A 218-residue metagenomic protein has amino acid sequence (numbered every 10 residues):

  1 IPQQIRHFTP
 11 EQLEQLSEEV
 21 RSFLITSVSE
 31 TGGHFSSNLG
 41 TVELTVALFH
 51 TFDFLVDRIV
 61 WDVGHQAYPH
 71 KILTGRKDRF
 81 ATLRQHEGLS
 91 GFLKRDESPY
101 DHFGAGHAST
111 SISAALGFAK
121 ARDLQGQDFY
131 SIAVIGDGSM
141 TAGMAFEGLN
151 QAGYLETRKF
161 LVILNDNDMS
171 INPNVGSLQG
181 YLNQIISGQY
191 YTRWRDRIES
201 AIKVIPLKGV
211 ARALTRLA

Functional and structural regions predicted by a protein language model:
I1, S22-S27, L89-H102, S131 (+1 more regions): Gly-rich Lys/Arg/Thr-decorated short loops/hinges at beta-loop-alpha junctions or inter-strand turns that position
I1-S27: Cofactor-/ligand-binding subdomain signature composed of acidic, glycine-rich, tryptophan-containing flexible loops
Q4-H7, D137, D166: Acidic active-site catalytic centers that drive phospho-/nucleotidyl reactions and related ester hydrolyses
H7, D168-A218: Long, well-ordered, tryptophan-enriched scaffold segments
L13-S17, S37-T41, H107-S111, A145 (+3 more regions): Generic structural signal for well-ordered, non-membrane alpha-helical segments in soluble metabolic enzymes
F23, S27, T51, A121-L124 (+4 more regions): Change "in soluble alpha/beta enzymes" to "in soluble alpha/beta proteins
H34-L155: Cofactor-binding active-site loop characterized by glycine-rich and histidine/acidic residues
K77-L93, Y154-N172, N183-I186, Y190-W194: A glycine-rich helix N-cap at a beta->alpha junction
